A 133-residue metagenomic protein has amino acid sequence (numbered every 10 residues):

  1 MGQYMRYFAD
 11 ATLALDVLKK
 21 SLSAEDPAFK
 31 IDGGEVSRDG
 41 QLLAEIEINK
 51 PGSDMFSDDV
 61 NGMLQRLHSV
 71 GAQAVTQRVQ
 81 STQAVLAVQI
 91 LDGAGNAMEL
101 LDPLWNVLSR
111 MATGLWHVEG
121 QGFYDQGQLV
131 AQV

Functional and structural regions predicted by a protein language model:
M1-V133: Acidic (Asp/Glu-rich) sequence patches and key acidic residues that form negatively charged surfaces used
